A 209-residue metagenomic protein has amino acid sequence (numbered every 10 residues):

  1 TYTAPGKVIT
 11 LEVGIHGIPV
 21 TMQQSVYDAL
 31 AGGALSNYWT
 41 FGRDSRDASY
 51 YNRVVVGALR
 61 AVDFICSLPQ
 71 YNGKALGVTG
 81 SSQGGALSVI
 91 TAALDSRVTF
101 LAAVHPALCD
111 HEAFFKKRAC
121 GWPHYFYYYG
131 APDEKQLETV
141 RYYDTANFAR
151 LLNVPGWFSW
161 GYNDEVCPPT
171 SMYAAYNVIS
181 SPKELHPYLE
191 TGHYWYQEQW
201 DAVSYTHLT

Functional and structural regions predicted by a protein language model:
I9-V56: Cap/lid segment of the alpha/beta-hydrolase catalytic domain
Y71-S81: Alpha/beta-hydrolase fold nucleophile elbow
V89-D133, W195-E198: Hydrolase active-site cap/lid region
L152, F158-W160: Short beta-strand/loop motif that positions the catalytic acidic residue of the alpha/beta-hydrolase fold
N163-C167: Acidic catalytic loop of the alpha/beta-hydrolase fold
P168-Y176: Short alpha-helix in the alpha/beta-hydrolase fold that links the catalytic acid
Y188-W195: Histidine-bearing beta->alpha loop at or near hydrolase active sites
T206-T209: Conserved small/polar residues in nucleotide/adenosyl-binding loops
